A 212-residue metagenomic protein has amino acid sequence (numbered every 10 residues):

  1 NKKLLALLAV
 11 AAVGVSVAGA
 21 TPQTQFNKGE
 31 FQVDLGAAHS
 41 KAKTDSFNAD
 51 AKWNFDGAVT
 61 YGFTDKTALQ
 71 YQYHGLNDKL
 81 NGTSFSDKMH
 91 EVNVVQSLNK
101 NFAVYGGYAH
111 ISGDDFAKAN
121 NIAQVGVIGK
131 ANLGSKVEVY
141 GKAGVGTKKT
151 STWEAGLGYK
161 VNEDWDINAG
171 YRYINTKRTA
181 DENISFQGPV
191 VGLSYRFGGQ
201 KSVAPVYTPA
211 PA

Functional and structural regions predicted by a protein language model:
N1-P22: Gram-negative bacterial Sec-dependent N-terminal signal peptides
G19-K79, A123, G129-N132, G192 (+1 more regions): Short glycine/proline- and aromatic-enriched beta-strand/turn motifs that initiate or cap beta-hairpins
G29, A49-F55, N77, S86-H90 (+3 more regions): Residues that define the transmembrane beta-barrel architecture of outer-membrane proteins
F31-V33, D65-Y71, K100-G106, L133-V139 (+2 more regions): Repeated loop/turn-to-beta-strand initiation elements of outer-membrane beta-barrel proteins
L35-H39, Y71-G75, G106-H110, G141-V145 (+2 more regions): Transmembrane beta-barrel strands of outer-membrane/channel proteins
H39-F47, G75-N81, H110-F116, S135 (+3 more regions): Gram-negative outer-membrane beta-barrel proteins
M89-E91, V95-S97, N101-G146: Detector for outer-membrane/organellar transmembrane beta-barrel domains, recognizing the amphipathic beta-strand
Y159, S185-A212: Outer-membrane beta-barrel "beta-signal"
